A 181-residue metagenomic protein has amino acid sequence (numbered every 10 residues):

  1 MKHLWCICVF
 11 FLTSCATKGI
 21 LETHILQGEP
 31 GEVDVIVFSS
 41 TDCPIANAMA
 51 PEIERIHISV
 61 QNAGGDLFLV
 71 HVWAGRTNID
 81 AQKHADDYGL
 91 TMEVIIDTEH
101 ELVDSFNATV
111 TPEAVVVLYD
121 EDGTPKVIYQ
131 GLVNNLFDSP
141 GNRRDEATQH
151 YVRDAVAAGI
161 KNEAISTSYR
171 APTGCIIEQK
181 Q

Functional and structural regions predicted by a protein language model:
L4-L12: Sec-dependent N-terminal signal peptides
E29-P44, V156: Short active-site neighborhood of thiol/selenol oxidoreductases, capturing the structured segment around
G31-D34, A63-D66, L90-M92, T111: Loop/turn elements at helix/coil->beta-strand transitions in domains of secreted/extracellular proteins
S40-D42, L69-A74, S139-D145: Second-shell loop/turn segments in exported
C43-A46, A114: The canonical Cys-X-X-Cys-His
N47-D87, T98-S105: Structural microenvironment flanking redox-active thiols in thiol-disulfide oxidoreductases
E99-Q181: Thiol/selenol-based redox catalytic cores and closely related redox-interacting motifs
